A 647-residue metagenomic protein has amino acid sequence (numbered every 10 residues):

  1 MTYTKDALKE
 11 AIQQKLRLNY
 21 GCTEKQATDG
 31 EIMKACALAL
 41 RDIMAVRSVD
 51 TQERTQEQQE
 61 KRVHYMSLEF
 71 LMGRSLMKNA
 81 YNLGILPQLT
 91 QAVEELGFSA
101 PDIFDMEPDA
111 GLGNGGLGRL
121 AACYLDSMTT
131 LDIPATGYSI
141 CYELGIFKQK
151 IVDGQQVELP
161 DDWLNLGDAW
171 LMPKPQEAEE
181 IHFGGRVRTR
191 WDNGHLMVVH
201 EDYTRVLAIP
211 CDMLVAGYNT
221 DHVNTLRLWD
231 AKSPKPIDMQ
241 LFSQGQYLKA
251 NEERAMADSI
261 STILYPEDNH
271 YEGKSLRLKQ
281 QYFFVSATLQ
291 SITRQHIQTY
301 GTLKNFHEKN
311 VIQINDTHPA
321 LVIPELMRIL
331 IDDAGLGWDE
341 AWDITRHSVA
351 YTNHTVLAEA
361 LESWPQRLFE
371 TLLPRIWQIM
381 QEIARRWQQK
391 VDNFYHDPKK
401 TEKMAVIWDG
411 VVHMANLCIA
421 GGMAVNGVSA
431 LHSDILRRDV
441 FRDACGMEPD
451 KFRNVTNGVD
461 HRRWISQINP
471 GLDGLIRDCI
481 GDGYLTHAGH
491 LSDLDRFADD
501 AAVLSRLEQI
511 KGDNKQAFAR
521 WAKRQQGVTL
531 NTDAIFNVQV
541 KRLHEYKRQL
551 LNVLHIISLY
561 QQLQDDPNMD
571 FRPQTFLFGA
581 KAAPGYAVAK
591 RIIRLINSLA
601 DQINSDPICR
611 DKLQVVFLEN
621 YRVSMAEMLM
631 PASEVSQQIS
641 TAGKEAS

Functional and structural regions predicted by a protein language model:
M1-S647: A conserved ligand/cofactor-binding region detector
